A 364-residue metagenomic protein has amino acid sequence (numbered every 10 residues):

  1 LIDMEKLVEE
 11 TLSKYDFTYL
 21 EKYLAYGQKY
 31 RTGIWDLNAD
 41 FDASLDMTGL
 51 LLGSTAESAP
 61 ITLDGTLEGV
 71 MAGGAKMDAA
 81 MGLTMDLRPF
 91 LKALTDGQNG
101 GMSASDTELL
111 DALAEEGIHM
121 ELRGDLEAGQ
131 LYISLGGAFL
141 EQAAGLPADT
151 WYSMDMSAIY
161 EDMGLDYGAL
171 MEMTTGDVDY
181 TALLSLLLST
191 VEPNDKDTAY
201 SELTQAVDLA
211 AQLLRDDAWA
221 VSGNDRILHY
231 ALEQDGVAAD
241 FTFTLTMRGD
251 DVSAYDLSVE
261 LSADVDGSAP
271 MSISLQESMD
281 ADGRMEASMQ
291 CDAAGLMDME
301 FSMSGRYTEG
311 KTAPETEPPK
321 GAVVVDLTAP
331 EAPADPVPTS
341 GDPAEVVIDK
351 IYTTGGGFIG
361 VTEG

Functional and structural regions predicted by a protein language model:
L1-G364: Subset-of-secretome marker
